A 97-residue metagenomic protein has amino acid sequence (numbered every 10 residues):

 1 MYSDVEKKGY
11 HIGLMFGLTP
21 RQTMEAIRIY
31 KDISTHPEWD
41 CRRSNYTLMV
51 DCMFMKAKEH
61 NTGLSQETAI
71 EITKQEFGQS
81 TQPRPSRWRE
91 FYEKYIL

Functional and structural regions predicted by a protein language model:
M1-L97: Non-catalytic, interaction-prone regions of core transcription and DNA-replication machinery
